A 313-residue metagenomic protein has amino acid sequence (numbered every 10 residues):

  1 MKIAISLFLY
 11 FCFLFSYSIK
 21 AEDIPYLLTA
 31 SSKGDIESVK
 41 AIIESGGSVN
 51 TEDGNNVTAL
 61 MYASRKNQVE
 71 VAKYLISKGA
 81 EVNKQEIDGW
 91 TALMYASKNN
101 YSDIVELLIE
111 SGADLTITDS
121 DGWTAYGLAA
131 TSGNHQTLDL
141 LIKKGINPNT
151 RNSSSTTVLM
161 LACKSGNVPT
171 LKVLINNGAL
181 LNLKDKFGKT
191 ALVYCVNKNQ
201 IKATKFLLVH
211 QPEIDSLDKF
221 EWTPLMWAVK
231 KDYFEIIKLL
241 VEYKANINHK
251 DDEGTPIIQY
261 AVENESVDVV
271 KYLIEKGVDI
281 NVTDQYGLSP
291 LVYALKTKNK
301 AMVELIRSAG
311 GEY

Functional and structural regions predicted by a protein language model:
S6-F15: Bacterial N-terminal signal peptides
Y17-L27, K144, N177, H210 (+4 more regions): Ankyrin-repeat-protein effector appendages
A21-Y62: N-terminal segments that cap or nucleate solenoid repeat domains
T29-G34, Y62-Q68, Y95-Y101, L128-N134 (+5 more regions): Ankyrin repeat A-helix N-terminal signature
S38, E70-V71, D103-I104, Q136-T137 (+5 more regions): Conserved ankyrin/ankyrin-like repeat signature
I43-S48, K73-E81, E106-D114, D139-N147 (+5 more regions): Ankyrin repeat domain, specifically the short helix-to-loop turn at the C-terminus of the second helix of each repeat
V49-E52, V82-Q85, L115-T118, P148-R151 (+4 more regions): Ankyrin repeat boundary signal
